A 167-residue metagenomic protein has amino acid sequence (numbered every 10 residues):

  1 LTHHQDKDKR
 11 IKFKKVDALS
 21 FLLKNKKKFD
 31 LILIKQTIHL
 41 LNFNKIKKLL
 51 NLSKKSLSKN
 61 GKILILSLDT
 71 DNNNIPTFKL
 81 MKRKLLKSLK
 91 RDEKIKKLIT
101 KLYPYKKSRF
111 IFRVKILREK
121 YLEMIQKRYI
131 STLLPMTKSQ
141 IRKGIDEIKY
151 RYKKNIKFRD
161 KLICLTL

Functional and structural regions predicted by a protein language model:
L1-L23: Class I SAM-dependent methyltransferase SAM/SAH-binding core
K28-D30: Local beta-strand N-terminus motif with an aromatic residue
L33: A conserved beta-strand element that flanks and buttresses the S-adenosyl-L-methionine
Q36-L40: Short catalytic micro-motifs in class I SAM-dependent methyltransferases
K47-K62: A short glycine-rich, Lys/Arg-flanked "PGG" loop and its adjoining helix->strand segment in the class I
K62-D92: Conserved class I S-adenosyl-L-methionine
L85-L102, K106-K107: Active-site capping/gating segments
K106-L167: Conserved Class I S-adenosyl-L-methionine
